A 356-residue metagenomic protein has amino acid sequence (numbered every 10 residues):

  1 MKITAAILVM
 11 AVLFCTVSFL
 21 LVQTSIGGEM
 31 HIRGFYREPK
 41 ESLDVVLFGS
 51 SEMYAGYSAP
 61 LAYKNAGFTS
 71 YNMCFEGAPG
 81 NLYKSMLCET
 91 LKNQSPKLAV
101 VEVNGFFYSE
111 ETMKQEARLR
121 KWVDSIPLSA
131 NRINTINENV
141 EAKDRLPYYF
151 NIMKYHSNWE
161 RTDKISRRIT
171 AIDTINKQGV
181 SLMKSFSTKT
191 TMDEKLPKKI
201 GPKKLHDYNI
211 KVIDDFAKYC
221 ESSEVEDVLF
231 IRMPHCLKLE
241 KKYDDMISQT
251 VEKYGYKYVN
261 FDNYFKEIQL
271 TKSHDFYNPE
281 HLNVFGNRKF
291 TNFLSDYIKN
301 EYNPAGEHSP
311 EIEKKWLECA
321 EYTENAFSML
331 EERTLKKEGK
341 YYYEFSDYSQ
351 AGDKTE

Functional and structural regions predicted by a protein language model:
K2-Q23: Hydrophobic membrane-insertion alpha-helices, especially the h-region of bacterial N-terminal signal peptides
T24-L43: Alpha-helical transmembrane signal-anchor/signal-peptide segments
S42-D44, G67-T69, S95-L98, E221-V228 (+1 more regions): Loop/turn elements at helix/coil->beta-strand transitions in domains of secreted/extracellular proteins
F48, E52-E138: Membrane-embedded segments
C74, R232, N260-D262: Residue-level recognition of beta-strand->loop/alpha-helix junctions
G77-N81, L205-N209, P234-K242: Acidic-and-aromatic substrate-binding clefts and catalytic sites of carbohydrate-active enzymes
E116-E226, S309-E356: Secreted/periplasmic serine-hydrolase-like ester/acetyl group-modifying domain
Y243-Y348: C-terminal regions of proteins
